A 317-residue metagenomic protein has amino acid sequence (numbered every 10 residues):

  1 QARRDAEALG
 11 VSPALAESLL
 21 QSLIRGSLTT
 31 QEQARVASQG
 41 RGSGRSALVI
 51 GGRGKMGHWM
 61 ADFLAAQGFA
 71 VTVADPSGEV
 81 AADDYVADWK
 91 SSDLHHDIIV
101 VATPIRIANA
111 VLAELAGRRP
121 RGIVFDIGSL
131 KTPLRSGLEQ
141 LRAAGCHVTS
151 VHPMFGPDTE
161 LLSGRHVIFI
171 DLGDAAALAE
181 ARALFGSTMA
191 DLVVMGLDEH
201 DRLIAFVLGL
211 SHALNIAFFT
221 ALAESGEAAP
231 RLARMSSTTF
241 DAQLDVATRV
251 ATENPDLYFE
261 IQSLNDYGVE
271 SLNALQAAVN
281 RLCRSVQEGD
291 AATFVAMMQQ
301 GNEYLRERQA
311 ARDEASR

Functional and structural regions predicted by a protein language model:
Q1-S46, Q67-A70, S77: N-terminal hydrophobic or amphipathic helices and topogenic motifs
M56: Hydrophobic/small residue at the entry helix of a nucleotide-binding pocket
W59, A66-D83: NAD(P)-binding Rossmann-fold cofactor-contacting core
S77-H95: Short acidic low-complexity segments
S91-L141: Rossmann-fold NAD(P) dinucleotide-binding segment
L130-D191, M195, D201-I204: Rossmann-fold dinucleotide-binding core
R165, L178-A179, L184, H200-G226 (+1 more regions): Active-site-proximal catalytic alpha-helix in oxidoreductases
R231-L305: Interdomain hinge/lid region at the active-site interface of Rossmann-like NAD(P)-dependent oxidoreductases
